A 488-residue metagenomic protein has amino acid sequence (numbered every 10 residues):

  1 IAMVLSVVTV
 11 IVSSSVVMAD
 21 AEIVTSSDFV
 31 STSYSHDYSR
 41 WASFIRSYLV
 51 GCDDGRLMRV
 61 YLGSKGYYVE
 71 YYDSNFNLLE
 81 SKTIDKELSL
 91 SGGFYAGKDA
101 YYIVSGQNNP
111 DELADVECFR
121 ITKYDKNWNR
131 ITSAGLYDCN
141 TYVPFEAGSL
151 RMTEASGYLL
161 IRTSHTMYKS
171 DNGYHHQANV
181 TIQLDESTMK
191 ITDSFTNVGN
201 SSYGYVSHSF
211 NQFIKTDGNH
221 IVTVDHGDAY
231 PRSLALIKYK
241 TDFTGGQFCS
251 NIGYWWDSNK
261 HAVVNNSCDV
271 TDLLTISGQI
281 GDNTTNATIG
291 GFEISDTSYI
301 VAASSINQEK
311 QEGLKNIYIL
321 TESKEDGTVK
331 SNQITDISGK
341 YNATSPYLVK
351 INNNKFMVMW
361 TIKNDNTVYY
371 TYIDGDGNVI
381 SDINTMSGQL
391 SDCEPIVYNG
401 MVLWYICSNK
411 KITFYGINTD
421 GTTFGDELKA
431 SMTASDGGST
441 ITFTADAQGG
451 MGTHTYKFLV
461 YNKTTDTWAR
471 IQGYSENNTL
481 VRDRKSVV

Functional and structural regions predicted by a protein language model:
V10-E22: Sec-dependent signal peptide cleavage junction
T32-Y67, E87-L88: Beta-strand-rich domains and repeat architectures in extracellular enzymes and scaffolds, especially beta-propellers
R40-V50, E87-G97, Y142-M152, G199-T216 (+3 more regions): Repeated scaffold domains used in trafficking and secretory/extracellular systems, primarily beta-propellers
D54-R59, D99-V104, G157-R162, G218-V222 (+3 more regions): Entry beta-strands of beta-propeller and related beta-repeat scaffolds
L62-K65, D111-E117, K169-A178, A229-R232 (+2 more regions): Short, solvent-exposed loop/turn segments at conserved positions within beta-propeller repeat blades
G63, Q448-G452: Short glycine/proline-centered coil/turn motifs in the loop regions of extracellular beta-sandwich domains
V69-Y72, V116-W128, Y174-M189, S233-G245 (+4 more regions): Beta-propeller blade signature
K485-V487: Conserved small/polar residues in nucleotide/adenosyl-binding loops
